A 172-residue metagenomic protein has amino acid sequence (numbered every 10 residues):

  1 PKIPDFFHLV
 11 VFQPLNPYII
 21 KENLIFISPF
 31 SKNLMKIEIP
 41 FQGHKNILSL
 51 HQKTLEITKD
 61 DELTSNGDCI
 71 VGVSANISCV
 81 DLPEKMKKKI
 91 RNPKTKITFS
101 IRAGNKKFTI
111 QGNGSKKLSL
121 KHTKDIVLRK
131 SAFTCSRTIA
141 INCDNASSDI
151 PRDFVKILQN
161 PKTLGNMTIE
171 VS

Functional and structural regions predicted by a protein language model:
P1-F6, V10-V11, P17-Y18: Cationic, amphipathic, low-complexity segments that mediate targeting or membrane/lipid association
I19-L34: Short, Lys/Arg-enriched N-terminal segments with co-localized hydrophobic residues within the first ~10-30 amino acids
L34-P40, N46-L48, R102-T109, I126: Eukaryotic, polar/proline-rich low-complexity intrinsically disordered regions
M35-P40, K59-D60, L128-S131, G165-I169: Terminal domain-initiation and capping elements
K36, P40-D68, G72-N76: The feature marks the first
S65, K106-V155: Short, solvent-exposed interaction modules
V73-I90, N142-L158: Extracellular/lumenal glycan-associated surfaces
K87-G104, K156-Q159, T163-V171: DNA polymerase processivity clamps
